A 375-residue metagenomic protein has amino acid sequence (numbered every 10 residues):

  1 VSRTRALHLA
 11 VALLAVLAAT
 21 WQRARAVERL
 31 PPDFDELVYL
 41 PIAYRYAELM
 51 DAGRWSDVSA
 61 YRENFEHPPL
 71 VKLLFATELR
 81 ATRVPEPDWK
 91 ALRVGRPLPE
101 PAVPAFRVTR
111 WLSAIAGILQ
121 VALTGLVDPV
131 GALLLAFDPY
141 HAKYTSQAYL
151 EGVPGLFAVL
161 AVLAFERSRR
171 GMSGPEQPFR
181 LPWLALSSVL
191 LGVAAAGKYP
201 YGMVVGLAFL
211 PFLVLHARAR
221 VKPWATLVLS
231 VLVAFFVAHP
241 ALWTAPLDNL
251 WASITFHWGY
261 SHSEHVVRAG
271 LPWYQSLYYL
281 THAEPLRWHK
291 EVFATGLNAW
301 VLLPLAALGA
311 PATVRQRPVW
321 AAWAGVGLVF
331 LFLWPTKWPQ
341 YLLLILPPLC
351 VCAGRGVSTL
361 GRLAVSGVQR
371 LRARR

Functional and structural regions predicted by a protein language model:
L7-E36, Y44, E48, A136-F137 (+2 more regions): Transmembrane signal-anchor helices characteristic of membrane glycosylation enzymes that use polyprenol
V16-A19, G131-A136, L163, L191 (+1 more regions): Short helix- or helix-capping micro-motifs that position conserved polar/aromatic residues at function-defining sites
A24-A26, L37-L73, T77-G95, M172 (+1 more regions): Extracytosolic helix-loop segments that constitute the early lumenal/periplasmic catalytic or substrate-binding loops
D33-F34, Y140-P154, W338-P339: Short acidic/glycine- and proline-prone juxtamembrane loop motifs at membrane-interface regions of multi-pass membrane
L123, L213-V214, H282-R317, A321 (+1 more regions): Hydrophobic, aromatic-rich transmembrane alpha-helices and their immediate juxtamembrane boundary segments
G131, V189, L302-A307, A312-L333 (+1 more regions): Transmembrane alpha-helix segments characteristic of polytopic inner-membrane glycan-assembly/cell-envelope
A164-S173, L191, M203-V233, V314 (+2 more regions): Perimembrane helix-loop-helix junctions
P223-V267: Membrane-lumen/periplasm interface segments of specific transmembrane helices in polyprenyl phosphate-linked
